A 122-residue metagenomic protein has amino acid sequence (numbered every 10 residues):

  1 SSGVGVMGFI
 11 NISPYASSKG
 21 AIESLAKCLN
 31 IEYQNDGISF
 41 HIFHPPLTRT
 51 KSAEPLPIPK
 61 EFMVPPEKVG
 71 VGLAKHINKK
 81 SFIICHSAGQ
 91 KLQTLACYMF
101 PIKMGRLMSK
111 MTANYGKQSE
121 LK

Functional and structural regions predicted by a protein language model:
S2: Residue(s) in the substrate-gating loop at a strand-loop-helix junction that position the organic substrate next
M7, C28-S39: Active-site-adjacent segment of SDR/Rossmann-fold oxidoreductases
F9-S13: Active-site loop immediately N-terminal to the catalytic Tyr-X3-Lys motif of short-chain dehydrogenase/reductase
Y15, E23: Catalytic tyrosine of NAD(P)H-dependent dehydrogenase/reductases that use a Tyr as the general acid/base
S18: Active-site helix of classical SDR
I42, I58-Y98: C-terminal helical subdomain
H44, M108-K122: Short linear elements at protein peripheries
P45-P55: Short, flexible catalytic-loop segment of classical short-chain dehydrogenase/reductase
